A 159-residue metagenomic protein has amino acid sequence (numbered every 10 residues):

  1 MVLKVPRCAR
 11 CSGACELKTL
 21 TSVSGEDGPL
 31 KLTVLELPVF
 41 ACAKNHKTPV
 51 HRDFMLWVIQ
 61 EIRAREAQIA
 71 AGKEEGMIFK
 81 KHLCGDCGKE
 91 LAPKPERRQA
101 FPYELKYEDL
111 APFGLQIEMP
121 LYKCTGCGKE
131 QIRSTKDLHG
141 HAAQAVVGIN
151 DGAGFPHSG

Functional and structural regions predicted by a protein language model:
P6-V39, R52-Q60, A70, H82-L115: Short recognition patches in nucleic-acid-associated and regulatory proteins
T21-L30, H51-K81, S134-G159: Short, intrinsically disordered terminal segments enriched in charged and Pro/Gly residues
V34-E61, G76, P112-A142: Short metal-binding segments enriched for Cys and/or His
E96, G126, F155-S158: Extended, low-complexity, acidic/proline- and Ser/Thr-rich intrinsically disordered regions
